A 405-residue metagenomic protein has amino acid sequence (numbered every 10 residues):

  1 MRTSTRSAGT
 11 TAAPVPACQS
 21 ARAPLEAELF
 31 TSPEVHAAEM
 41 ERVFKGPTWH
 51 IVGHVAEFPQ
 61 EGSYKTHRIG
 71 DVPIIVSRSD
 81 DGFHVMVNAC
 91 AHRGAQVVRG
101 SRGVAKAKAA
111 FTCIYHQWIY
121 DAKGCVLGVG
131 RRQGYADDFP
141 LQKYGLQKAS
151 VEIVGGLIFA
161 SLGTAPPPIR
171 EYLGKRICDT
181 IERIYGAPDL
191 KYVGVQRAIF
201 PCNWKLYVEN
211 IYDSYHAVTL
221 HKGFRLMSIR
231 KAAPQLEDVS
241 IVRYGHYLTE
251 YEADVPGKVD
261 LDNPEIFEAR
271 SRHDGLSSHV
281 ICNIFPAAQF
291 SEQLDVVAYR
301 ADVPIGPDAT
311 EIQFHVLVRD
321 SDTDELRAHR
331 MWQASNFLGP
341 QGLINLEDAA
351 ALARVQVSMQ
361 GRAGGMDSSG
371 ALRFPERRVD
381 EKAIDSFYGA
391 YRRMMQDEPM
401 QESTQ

Functional and structural regions predicted by a protein language model:
R2-L29, S386: Hydrophobic, proline/glycine-rich low-complexity stretches
R6-V15, A122-K123, I177-T180, H273-D274: Short, flexible segments with low predicted structural confidence
C18, A23-G70: Non-catalytic accessory segments flanking enzyme active sites
M40-H50, G100-T112, R362-M366: Short, charged helix-to-loop "capping" segments that act as catalytic/coupling loops
G46-E57, V129-G134, V280-P286: Short Pro/Gly-enriched beta-strand edge/turn motifs at strand-loop
E57-T164, P168-C178: Rieske [2Fe-2S] iron-sulfur-binding domain
P59, N88, E152-I153, L157-Q405: C-terminal catalytic domain of Rieske-type non-heme iron oxygenases
